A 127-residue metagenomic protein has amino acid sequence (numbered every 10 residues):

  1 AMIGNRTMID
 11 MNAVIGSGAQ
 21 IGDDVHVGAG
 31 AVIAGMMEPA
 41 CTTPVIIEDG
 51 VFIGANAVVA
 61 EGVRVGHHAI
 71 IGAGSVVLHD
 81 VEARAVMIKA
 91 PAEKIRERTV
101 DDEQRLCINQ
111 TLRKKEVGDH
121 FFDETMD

Functional and structural regions predicted by a protein language model:
A1-A19: Internal active-site segments that recognize and position negatively charged phosphoryl groups and nucleotide moieties
S17-D127: Glycine-rich hexapeptide-repeat left-handed beta-helix
